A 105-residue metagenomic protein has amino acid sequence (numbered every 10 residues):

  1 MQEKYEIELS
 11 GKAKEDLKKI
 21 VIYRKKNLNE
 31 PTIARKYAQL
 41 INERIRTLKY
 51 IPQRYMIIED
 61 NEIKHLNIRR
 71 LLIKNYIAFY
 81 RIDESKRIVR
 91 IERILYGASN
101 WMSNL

Functional and structural regions predicted by a protein language model:
M1-N42: Arg/Lys-rich, positively charged N-terminal/basic patches that mediate binding to nucleic acids
Y5, Y23, Y37, Y55 (+2 more regions): Aromatic side chains
S10-K12, I51, I94-G97: Generic beta-structure capping elements
K25-L28, K49, Q53-M56, S99: Secondary-structure transition/hinge residues
L40-Y50: Compact soluble domain cores
I51-S85: Basic/aromatic recognition patch in beta-strand/loop cores that engages polyanionic ligands
I73-I77, R81-L105: Enriched for short, Lys/Arg-rich terminal
